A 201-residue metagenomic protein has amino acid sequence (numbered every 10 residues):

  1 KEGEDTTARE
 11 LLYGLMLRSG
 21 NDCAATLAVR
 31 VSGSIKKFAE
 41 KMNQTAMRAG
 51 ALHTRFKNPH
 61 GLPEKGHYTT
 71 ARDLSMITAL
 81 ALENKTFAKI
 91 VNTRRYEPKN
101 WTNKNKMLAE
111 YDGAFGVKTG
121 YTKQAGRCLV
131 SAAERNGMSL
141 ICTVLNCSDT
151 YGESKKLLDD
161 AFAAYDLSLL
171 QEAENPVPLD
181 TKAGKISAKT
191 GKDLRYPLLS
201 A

Functional and structural regions predicted by a protein language model:
K1-R72, A81-L82: Active-site-adjacent loops and short helices of periplasmic peptidoglycan-processing enzymes
A51-R55, P63-A201: Domain-terminus/edge residues, biased toward the C-terminal soluble/receptor-binding domains of extracytoplasmic
